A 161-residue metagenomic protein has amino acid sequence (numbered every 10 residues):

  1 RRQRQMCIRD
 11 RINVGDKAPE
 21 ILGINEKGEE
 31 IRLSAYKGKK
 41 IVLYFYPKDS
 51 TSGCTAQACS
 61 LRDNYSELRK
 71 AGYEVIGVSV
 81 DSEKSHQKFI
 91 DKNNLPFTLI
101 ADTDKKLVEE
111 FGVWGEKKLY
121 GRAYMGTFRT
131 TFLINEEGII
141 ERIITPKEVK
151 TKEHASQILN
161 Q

Functional and structural regions predicted by a protein language model:
R1-I8: Short, small-residue-biased leader/transition segments that mark boundaries at the very start of proteins
R9-Q161: Chalcogenol-based redox active-site neighborhoods
